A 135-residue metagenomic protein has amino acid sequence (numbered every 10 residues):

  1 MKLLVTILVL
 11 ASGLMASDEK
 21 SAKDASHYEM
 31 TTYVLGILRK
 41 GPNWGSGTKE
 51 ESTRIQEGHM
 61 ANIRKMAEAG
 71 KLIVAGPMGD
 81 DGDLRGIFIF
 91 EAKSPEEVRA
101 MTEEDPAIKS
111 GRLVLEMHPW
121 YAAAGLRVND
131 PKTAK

Functional and structural regions predicted by a protein language model:
M1-L3, M60: Hydrophobic alpha-helical segments, especially transmembrane helices and their immediate juxtamembrane helical caps
L3-S12: Sec-dependent N-terminal signal peptides
S17-K135: Conserved, structured core segments of small domains
